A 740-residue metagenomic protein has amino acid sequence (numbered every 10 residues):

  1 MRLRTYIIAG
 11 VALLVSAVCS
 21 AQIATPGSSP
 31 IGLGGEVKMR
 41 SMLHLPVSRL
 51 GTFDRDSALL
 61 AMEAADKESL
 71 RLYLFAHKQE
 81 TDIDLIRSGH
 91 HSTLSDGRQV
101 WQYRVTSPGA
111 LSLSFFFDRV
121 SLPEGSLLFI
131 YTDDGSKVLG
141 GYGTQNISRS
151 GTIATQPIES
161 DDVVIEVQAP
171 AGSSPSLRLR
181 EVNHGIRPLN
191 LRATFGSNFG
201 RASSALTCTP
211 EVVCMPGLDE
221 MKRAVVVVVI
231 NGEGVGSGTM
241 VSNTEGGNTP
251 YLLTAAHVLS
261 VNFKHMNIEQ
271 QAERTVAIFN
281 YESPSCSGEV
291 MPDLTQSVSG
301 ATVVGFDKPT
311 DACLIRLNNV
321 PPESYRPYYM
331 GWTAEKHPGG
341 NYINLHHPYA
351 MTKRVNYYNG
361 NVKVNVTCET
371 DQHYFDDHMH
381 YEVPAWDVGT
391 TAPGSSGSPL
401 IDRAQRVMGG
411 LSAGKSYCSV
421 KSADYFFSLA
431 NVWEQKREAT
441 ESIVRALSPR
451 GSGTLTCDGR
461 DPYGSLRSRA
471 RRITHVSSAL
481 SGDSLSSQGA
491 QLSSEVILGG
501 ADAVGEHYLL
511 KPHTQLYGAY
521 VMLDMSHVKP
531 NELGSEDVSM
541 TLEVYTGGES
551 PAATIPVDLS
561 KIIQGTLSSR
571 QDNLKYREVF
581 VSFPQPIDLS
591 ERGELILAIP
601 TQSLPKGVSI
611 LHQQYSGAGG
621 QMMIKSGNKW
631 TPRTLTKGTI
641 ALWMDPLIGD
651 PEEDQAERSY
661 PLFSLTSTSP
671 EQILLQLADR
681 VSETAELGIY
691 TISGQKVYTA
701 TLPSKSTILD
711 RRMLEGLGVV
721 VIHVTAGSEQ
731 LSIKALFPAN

Functional and structural regions predicted by a protein language model:
Q22-V100, I147-Q156, D161-S242, D458-Q491 (+1 more regions): Protease-domain processing segments flanking chymotrypsin-fold serine proteases, especially trypsin-like
S107-S114, L510-Y520, R592: Extended extracellular/luminal ectodomain segments enriched in beta-structured repeat modules
I158-P384: Serine endopeptidase catalytic core focused on the charge-relay Asp
T239-T249, G389-L411: Catalytic nucleophile loop of clan PA
L252, V258, N267-Q271, S287-S297 (+2 more regions): C-terminal subregion of chymotrypsin/trypsin-like serine protease catalytic domains
V388-G389, G397, K529-G620: Aromatic- and Gly/Pro-enriched, solvent-exposed loop/edge beta-strand patches characteristic of beta-rich domains
C457-G547, P600-P651: Beta-sheet-rich sandwich/jelly-roll-like modules and their strand-loop junctions
E532-G534, V538-T546, E657-N740: C-terminal outer-membrane/trafficking sorting elements
